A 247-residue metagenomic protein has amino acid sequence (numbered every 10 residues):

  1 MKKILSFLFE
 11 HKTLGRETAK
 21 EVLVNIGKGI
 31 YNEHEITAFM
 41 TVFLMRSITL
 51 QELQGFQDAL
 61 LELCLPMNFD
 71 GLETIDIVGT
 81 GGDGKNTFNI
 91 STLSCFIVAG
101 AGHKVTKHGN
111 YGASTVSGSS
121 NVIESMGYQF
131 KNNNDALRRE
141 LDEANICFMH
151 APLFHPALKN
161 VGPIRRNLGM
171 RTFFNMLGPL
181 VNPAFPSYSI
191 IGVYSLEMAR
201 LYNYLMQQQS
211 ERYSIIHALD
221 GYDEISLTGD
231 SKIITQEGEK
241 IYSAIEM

Functional and structural regions predicted by a protein language model:
M1-T87, A101: Acidic, glycine/proline-rich low-complexity segments that act as flexible tails and inter-domain linkers
F7, E62-L65, T87, G102 (+2 more regions): Glycine-rich anion-binding loops and their surrounding alpha/beta cores
T13-E21, I30-A38, I48-G55, N89 (+10 more regions): Conserved active-site and cofactor/substrate-binding residues in soluble primary-metabolism enzymes
I30, T80-D83, H103, A113 (+3 more regions): Gly/Ser/Thr-rich helix-start
E35, T106-H108, I215: Short beta-strand segments at enzyme active-site cores
M40, F88-A144: A glycine-rich phosphate/pyrophosphate-binding beta-strand-loop-alpha-helix module
D70-V78, T106-G112, F174-L177: Core alpha/beta catalytic barrel or barrel-like domain that forms the active/cofactor pocket in diverse metabolic
G79-G84, G109-T115, F154, L219-D220: Acidic, glycine-rich active-site loops and adjacent beta-strand->loop/helix elements that engage anionic groups
